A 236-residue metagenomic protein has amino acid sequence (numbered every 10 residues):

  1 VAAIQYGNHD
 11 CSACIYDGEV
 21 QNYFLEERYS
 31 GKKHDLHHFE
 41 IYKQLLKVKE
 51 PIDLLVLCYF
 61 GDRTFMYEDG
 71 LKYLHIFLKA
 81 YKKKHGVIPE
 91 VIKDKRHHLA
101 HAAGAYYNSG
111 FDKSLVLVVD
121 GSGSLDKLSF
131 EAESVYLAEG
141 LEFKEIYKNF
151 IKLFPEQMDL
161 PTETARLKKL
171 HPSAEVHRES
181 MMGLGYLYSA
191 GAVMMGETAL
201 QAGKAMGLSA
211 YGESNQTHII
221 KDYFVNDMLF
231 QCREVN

Functional and structural regions predicted by a protein language model:
V1-N236: Short acidic/glycine-rich loops and adjacent helix/strand connectors that line catalytic pockets where negatively
